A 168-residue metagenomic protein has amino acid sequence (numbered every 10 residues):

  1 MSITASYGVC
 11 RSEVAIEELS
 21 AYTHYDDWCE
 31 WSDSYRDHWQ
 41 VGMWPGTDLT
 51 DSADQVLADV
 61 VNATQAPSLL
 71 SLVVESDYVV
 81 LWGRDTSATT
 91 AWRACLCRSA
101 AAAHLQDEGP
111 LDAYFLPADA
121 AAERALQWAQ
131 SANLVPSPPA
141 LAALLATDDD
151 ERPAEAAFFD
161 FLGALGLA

Functional and structural regions predicted by a protein language model:
M1-R36: Short, extreme N-terminal segment that most often corresponds to the first beta-strand
S6-S12, W39, A91-L96, A103: Bulky hydrophobic/aromatic packing residues
R36-P45: Generic recognition of long tandem-repeat/solenoid scaffolds
W44-A168: Charged interaction segments
